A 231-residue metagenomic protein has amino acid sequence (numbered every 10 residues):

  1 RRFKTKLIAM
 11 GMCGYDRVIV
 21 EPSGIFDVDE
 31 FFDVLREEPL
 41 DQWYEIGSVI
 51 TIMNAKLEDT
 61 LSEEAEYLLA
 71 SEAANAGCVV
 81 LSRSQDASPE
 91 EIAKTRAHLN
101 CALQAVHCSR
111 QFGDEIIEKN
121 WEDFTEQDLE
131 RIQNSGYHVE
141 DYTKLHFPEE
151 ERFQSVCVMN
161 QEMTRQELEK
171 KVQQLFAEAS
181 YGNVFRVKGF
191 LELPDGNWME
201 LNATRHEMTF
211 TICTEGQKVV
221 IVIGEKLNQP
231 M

Functional and structural regions predicted by a protein language model:
R1-C13, I19: Conserved nucleotide-sensing/catalytic segment adjacent to the nucleotide-binding pocket in NTP-handling enzymes
R2-T5, D33, Q166, K170: Short, contiguous clusters of charged residues that form electrostatic/catalytic patches at enzyme active sites, used
F3, D27-D29, W198, Q229-P230: Short, well-ordered alpha-helical microsegments
K4-I8, R36, Q173-F176: Generic structural signal for well-ordered alpha-helical scaffold segments
C13-F112: Phosphate/Mg2+-binding loops and adjacent switch elements in nucleotide/diphosphate-handling enzyme cores
I19, S155-C157, I221: Short aromatic/hydrophobic contact patches that present stacked aromatics for nucleic-acid/ligand binding
S71, N75-E215, L227-Q229: C-terminal accessory "lid"/substrate-recognition subdomains
K218-E225: Short, well-ordered beta-strand elements
